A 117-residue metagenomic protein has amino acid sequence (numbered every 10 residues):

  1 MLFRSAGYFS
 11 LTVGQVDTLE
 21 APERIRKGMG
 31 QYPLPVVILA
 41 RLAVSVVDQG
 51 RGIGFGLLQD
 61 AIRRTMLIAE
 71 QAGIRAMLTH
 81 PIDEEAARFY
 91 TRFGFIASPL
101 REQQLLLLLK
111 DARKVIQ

Functional and structural regions predicted by a protein language model:
A6-G7, P99: A structural microfeature
Y8-R41: Conserved acyl-donor/pantetheine-binding loop and adjacent beta-alpha core of acyl/acetyltransferases and related
A40-G50: A short, internal acetyl-CoA/4′-phosphopantetheine-binding micro-motif in the GNAT/acyltransferase core
D48-G50, F95, L100, R113-K114: Gram-negative outer-membrane beta-barrel domains
G50-R64, R92: Conserved acetyl-CoA-binding loop-helix of GNAT-fold acetyltransferases
L58, P81-A86, E102-L109: Short glycine/proline-centered loop/turn elements that form peptide/ligand docking sites
M66, A72, H80-L100: Conserved active-site alpha-helix within GNAT-family acetyltransferase domains
